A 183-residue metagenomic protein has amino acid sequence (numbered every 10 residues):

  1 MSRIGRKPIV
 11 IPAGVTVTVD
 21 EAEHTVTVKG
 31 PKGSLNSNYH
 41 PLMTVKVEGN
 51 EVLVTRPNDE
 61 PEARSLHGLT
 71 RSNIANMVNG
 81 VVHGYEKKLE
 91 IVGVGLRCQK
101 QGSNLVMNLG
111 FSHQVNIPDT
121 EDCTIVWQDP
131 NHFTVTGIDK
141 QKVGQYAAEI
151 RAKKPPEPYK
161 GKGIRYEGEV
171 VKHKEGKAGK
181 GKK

Functional and structural regions predicted by a protein language model:
S2-H67, R71-A148, A152, E157-K183: N-terminal intrinsically disordered, cationic/polar leader segments that include organellar targeting peptides
